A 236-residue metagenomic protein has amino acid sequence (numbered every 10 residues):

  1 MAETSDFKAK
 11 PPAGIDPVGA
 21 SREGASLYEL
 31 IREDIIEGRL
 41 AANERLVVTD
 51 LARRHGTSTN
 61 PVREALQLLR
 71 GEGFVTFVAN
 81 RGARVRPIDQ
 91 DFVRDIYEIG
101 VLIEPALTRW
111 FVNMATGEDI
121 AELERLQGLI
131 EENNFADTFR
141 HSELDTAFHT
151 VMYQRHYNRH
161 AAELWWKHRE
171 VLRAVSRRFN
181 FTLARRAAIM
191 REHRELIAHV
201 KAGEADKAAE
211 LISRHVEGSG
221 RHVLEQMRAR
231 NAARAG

Functional and structural regions predicted by a protein language model:
M1-N113, L224-G236: Short linear motifs at protein or domain termini
A2-K8, G19, E23, L129-E131 (+2 more regions): C-terminal all-alpha effector/ligand-binding and dimerization domain of prokaryotic HTH-type transcriptional repressors
R22-A25, E29, R94-V101, G117-E124 (+4 more regions): Alpha-helix N-cap/helix-start motif at coil-to-helix transitions, marked by capping-box chemistry
S26, D50, F92, R140 (+2 more regions): An acidic, carboxylate-rich microenvironment
N113-R178, M190-H199, K207-E217: Conserved amphipathic alpha-helical segments that form helical-bundle/coiled-coil interaction surfaces
